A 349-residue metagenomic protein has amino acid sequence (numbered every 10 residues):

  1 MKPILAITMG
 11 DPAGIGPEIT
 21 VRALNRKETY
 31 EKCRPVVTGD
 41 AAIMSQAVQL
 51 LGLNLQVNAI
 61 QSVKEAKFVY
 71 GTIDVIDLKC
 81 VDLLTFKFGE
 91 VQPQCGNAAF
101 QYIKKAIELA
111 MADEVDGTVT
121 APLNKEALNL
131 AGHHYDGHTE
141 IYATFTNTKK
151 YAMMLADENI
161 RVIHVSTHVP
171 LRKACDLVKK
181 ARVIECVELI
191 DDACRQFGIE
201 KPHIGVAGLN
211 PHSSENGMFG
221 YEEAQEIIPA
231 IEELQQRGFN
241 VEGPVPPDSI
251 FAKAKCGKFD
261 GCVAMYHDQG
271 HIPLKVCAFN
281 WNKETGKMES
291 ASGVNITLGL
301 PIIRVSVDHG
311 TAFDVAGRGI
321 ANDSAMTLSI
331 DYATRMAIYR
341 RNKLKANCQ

Functional and structural regions predicted by a protein language model:
M1-H138, A181-G205, L209-M265, Q269-N295 (+1 more regions): Contiguous, glycine/small-aliphatic-enriched amphipathic segments in soluble metabolic enzymes
I76, M154-L155, I163-S166, T297 (+1 more regions): Residues in well-ordered beta-strands of folded domains
G137-V162, T167-P170: Flexible loop/hinge segments that line or gate small-molecule binding clefts
E140-K149, L171-A193: Active-site glycine-rich loop that binds ribose-phosphate moieties when present
T167-C175, N216, R318: Amphipathic alpha-helix from the class-I
